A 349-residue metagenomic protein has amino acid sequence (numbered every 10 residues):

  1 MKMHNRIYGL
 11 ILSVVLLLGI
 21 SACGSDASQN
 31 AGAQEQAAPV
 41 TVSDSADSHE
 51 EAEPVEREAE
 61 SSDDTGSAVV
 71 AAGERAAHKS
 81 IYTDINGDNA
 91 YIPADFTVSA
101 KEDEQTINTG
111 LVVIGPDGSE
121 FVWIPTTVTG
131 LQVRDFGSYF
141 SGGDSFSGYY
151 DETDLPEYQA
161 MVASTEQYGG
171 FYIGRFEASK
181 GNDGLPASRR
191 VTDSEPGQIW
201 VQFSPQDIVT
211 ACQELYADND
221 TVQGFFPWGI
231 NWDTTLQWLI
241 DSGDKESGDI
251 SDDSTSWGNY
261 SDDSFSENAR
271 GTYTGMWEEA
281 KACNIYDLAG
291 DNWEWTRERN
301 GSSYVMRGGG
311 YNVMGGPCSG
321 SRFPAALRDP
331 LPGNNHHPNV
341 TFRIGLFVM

Functional and structural regions predicted by a protein language model:
K2-I11: Bacterial N-terminal signal peptides that target proteins for export
L12-L16: Hydrophobic helical h-region of N-terminal Sec-dependent signal peptides in bacterial secretory/periplasmic proteins
G19-A22: C-terminal motif of bacterial Sec signal peptides marking the signal peptidase cleavage site
G24-D26: Bacterial signal peptide processing site
S28-S67, A71: N-terminal, intrinsically disordered, polar/charged segments of Gram-positive cell-envelope systems that serve as
G66-Q132, G224: GGW-centered surface loops in extracellular recognition modules
A68-A72, Q202-Y216, Q223, P227 (+1 more regions): Disulfide-stabilized, aromatic/cysteine-rich ligand-recognition loop
D117-G118, S141-D287: Short aromatic-cysteine micro-motif
